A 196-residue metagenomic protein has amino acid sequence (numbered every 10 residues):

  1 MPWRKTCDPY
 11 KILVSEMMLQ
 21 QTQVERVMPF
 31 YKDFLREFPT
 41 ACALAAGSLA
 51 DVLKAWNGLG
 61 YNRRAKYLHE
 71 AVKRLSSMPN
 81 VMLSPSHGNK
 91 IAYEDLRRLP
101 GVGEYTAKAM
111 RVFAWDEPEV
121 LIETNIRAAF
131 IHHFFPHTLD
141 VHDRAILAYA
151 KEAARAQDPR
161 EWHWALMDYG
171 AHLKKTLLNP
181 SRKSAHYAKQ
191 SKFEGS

Functional and structural regions predicted by a protein language model:
M1-G195: Catalytic cores of DNA base-excision repair glycosylases
